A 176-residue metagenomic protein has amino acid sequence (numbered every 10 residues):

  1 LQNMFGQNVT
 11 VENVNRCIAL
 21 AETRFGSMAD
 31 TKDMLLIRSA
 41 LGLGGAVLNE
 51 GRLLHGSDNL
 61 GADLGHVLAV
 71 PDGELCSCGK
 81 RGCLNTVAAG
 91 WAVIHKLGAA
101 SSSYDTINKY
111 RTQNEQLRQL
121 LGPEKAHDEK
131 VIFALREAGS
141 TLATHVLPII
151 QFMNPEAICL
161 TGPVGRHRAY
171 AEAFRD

Functional and structural regions predicted by a protein language model:
Q2-A92: Phosphate-binding/catalytic loop of phosphoryl-transfer enzymes
N3-Q7, R24-F25, D30, P71-D72 (+2 more regions): ATP-binding/phosphotransfer module of carbohydrate and carboxylate kinases, centering on a glycine-rich
